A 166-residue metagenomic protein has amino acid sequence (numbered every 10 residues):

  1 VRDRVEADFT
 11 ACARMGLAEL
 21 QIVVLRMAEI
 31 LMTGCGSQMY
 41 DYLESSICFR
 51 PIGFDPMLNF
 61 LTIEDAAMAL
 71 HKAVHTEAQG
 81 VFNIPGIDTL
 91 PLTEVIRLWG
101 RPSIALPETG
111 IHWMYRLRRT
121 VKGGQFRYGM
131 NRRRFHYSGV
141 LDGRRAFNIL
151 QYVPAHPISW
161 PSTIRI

Functional and structural regions predicted by a protein language model:
V1, A13-N59: NAD(P)-dependent short-chain dehydrogenase/reductase
R2, L58-E64, L90, L141 (+1 more regions): Residue-level signal for the nucleotide or nucleotide-sugar donor/cofactor binding architecture
D3-A7, C35-M39, P51-V74, G80: Substrate-positioning beta->alpha
T10-R14, L98: Alpha-helical structural signal in soluble globular domains
S37-F60, P102-G139: Alpha-helical membrane-targeting segments
A67-G129, G143: Mid/C-terminal beta-alpha module of Rossmann-like enzyme folds, strongest in SDR-family dehydrogenases/epimerases
G143-I149, V153-I166: Amphipathic terminal alpha-helices
